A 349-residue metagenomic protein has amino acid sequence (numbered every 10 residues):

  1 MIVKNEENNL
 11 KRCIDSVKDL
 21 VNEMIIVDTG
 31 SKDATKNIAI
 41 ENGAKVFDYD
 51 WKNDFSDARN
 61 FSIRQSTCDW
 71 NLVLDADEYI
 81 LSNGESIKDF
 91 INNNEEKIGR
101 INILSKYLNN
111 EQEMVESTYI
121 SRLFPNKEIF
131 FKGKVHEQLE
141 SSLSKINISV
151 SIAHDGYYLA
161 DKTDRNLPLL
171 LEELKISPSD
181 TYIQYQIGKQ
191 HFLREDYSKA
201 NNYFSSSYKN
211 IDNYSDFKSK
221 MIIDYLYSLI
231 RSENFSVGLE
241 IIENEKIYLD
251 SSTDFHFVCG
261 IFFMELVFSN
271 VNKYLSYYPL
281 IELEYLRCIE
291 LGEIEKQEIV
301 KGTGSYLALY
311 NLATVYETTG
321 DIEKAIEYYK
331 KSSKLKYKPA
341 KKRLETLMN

Functional and structural regions predicted by a protein language model:
M1-E23: Short, well-formed alpha-helical segments that are part of the catalytic scaffolds of diverse glycosyltransferases
N9-K11, D33-N42, N83-G84: Acidic helix N-cap motif at the loop->helix transition within catalytic regions of sugar-transfer enzymes
S16, D28-I38, W51, D75 (+1 more regions): A conserved acidic beta->alpha catalytic loop
N22, N37-F61, Q65: Conserved donor nucleotide-binding strand/loop of the catalytic core
D57-I63, I80-S205, D212: Catalytic-site signature of metal-activated, phosphate-bearing donor transferases, centered on the GT-A/GT-A-like
N71: Short aromatic/hydrophobic "clamp" motif used to bind/position activated sugar donors
E195, D212-S215, R231-E233, G260 (+5 more regions): Short coil/turn linking the two alpha-helices of tandem helical-hairpin repeats
